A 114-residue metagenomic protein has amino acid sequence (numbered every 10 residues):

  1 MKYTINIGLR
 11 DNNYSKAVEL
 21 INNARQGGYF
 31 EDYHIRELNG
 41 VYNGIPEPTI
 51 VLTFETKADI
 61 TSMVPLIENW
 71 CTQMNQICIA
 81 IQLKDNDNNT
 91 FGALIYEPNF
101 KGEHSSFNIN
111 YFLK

Functional and structural regions predicted by a protein language model:
M1-G27, V41, K114: N-terminal, charge-rich interaction modules
Y3-I7, A17, I21, I35 (+3 more regions): Hydrophobic beta-strand residues in large extracellular and virion-surface proteins
G8-N12, E55-K57, Q82-N88: Short, flexible beta-strand-to-coil junctions
R25-Y33, M63, D85, E97-P98 (+1 more regions): Generic detector of solvent-exposed, compositionally biased contiguous segments
G27-Q73: Short, intrinsically disordered low-complexity segments
E31-H34, Q73-D87: Conserved short beta-strand edge segments in small beta-sheet-based binding/regulatory domains
I45-T49, N88-K114: Short, low-order "capping/linker" segments at domain edges
